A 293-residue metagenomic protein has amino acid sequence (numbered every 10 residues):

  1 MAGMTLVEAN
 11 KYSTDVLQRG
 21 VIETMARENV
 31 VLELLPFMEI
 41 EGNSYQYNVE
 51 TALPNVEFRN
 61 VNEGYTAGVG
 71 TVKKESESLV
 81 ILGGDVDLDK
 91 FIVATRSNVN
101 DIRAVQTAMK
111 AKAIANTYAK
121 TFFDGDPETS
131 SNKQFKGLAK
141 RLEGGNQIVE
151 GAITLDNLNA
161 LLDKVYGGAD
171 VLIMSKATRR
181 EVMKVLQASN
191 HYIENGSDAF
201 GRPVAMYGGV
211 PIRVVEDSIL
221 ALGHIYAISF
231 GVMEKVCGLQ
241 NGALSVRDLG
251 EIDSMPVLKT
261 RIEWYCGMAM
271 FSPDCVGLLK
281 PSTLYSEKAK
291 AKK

Functional and structural regions predicted by a protein language model:
A2-A52, S78, S97, K133-D156 (+4 more regions): Sequence/fold signature of self-assembling virion shell proteins
E50-V72: N-terminal low-complexity, intrinsically disordered segments
G70-S97: Short acidic, glycine/tyrosine-flanked loop/strand segments centered on an H-E-D-like triad
V99-R103, T107: Solvent-exposed, acidic/flexible segments
A108, K112, D156-N159: Solvent-exposed, polar/charged alpha-helical surfaces in well-ordered, non-transmembrane soluble domains, broadly
A111-A119: Sec-exported extracytoplasmic/periplasmic mature domains
A119-Q134: Short, glycine/acidic-rich hinge or "gate" loops at secondary-structure transitions that mediate conformational
